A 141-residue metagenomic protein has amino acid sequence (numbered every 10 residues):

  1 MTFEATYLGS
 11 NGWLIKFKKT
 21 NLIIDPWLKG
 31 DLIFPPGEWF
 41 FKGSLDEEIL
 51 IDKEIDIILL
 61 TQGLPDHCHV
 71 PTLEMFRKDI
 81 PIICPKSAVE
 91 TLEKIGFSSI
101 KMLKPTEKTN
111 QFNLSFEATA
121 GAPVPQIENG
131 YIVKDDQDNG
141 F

Functional and structural regions predicted by a protein language model:
T2-E4, F76-I82, N139-F141: Short active-site oxyanion
L8-K18, N110-F141: Catalytic core of the metallo-beta-lactamase
G9-S10, P85-T91, K104-E107: Short, polar loop motifs at secondary-structure junctions
T20, K78-P81, F97: A short helix->loop->beta-strand "cap" motif at the edges of active sites that frequently abuts
T20-L59, P71-M75: Pre-active-site segment of Zn-dependent metallo-hydrolases
I24-D25, E54-C68, I83-K86, G140-F141: Active-site neighborhood of phospho(di)ester-bond hydrolases with catalytic His/Asp-centered motifs
D31, G63-C68, V89-T91, E107-N110 (+1 more regions): Active-site environment of divalent metal-dependent phosphoester hydrolases
L92-M102: Helix-loop-beta element that forms the nucleotide-linked donor phosphate-binding surface in glycosyltransferases
